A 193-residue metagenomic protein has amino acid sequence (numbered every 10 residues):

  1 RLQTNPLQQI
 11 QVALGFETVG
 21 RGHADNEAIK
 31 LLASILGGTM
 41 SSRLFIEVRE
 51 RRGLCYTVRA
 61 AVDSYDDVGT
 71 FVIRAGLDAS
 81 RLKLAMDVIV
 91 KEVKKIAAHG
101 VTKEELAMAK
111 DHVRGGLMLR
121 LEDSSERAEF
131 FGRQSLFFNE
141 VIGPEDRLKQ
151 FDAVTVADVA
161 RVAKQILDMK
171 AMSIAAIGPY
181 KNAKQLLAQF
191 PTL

Functional and structural regions predicted by a protein language model:
R1-L2, D168-L193: Proteolytic maturation boundary segments
R1-R43, Q150, Y180: His/Glu-based metal-binding/catalytic segments typifying zinc-dependent metallopeptidases
A13-V19, R49-V154, M169-I177: M16 family metallopeptidases and their MPP-like homologs
H23-A24, R81-A85, A183-Q185: Short, conserved charged micro-motifs
A24-E27, S124-S125, Q185-A188: Short conserved micro-motifs at the rims of enzyme active sites and ligand-binding pockets
K30, V159, I174: Short, conserved catalytic/metal-binding micro-motifs enriched in Asp/Glu and His
V154-K164: A short, acidic, amphipathic alpha-helical segment used as a generic capping/interface helix at domain edges
